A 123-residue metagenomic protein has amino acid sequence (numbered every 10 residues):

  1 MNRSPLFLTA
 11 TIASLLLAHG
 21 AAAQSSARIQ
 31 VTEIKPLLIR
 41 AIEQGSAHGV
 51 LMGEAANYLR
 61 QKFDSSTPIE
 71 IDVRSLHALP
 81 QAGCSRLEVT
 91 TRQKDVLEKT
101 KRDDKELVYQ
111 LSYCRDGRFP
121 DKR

Functional and structural regions predicted by a protein language model:
M1-L8: Bacterial N-terminal signal peptides that target proteins for export
T9-A18: Bacterial N-terminal signal peptides
Q24-G83, E88: N-terminal secretory signal peptides
L87-D95: Generic short beta-strand segments
K94-R123: A short, surface-exposed beta-strand/turn
